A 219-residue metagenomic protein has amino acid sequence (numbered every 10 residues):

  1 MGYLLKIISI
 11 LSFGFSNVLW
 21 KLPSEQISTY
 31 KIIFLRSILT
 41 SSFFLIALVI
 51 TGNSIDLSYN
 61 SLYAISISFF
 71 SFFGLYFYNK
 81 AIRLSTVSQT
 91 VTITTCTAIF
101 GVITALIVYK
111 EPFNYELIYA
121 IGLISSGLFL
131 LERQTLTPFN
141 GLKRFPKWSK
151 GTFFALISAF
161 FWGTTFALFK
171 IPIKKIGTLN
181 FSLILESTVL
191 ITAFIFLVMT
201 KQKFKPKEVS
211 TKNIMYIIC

Functional and structural regions predicted by a protein language model:
M1-F15, L19-K31, L35-F69, L75-S85 (+3 more regions): Membrane-interface interhelical linkers
M1-I7, L84, C96-F160: Juxtamembrane helix-loop boundary signature in multi-pass membrane transporters
I8, L35-R36, S66, I93-C96 (+2 more regions): Hydrophobic core positions of alpha-helical segments in small-molecule transporters and transporter systems
F13, S71, A98, W162: Residue-level signal for conserved functional micro-sites within the alpha-helical transmembrane segments of Major
V18, Y76, V102-I103, A167: Residue-level hotspots within transmembrane alpha-helices of multi-pass secondary transporters
P23, I32, A81, I107-Y109 (+3 more regions): Hydrophobic/aromatic residues within transmembrane alpha-helices of multi-pass small-molecule transporters
I121-S125, L183-I191: Small-residue-rich transmembrane alpha-helices that serve as helix-helix interface/gating elements in multipass
T165-F166, K174: Extracytoplasmic gate region of multi-pass secondary transporters
